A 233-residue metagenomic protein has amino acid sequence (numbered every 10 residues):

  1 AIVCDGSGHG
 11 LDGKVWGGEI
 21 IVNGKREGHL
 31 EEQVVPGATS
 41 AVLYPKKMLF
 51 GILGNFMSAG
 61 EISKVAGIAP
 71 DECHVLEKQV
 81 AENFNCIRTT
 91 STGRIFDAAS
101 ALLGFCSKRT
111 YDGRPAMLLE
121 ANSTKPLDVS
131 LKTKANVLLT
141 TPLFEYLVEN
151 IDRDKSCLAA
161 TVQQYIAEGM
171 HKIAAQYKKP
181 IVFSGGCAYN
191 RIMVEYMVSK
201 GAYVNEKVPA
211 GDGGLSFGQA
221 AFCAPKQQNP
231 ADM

Functional and structural regions predicted by a protein language model:
A1-M233: Acidic, glycine-enriched active-site microenvironments
